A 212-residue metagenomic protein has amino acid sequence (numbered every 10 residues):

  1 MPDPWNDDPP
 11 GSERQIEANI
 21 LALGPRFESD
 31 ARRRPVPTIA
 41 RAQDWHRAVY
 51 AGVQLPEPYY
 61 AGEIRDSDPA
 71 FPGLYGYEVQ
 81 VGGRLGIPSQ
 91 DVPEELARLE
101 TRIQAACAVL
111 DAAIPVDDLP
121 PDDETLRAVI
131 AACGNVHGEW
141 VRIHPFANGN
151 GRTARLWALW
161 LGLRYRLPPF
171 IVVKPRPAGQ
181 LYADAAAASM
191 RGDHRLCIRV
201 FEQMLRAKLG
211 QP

Functional and structural regions predicted by a protein language model:
M1-N148, R152-P212: FIC/Doc superfamily catalytic core
